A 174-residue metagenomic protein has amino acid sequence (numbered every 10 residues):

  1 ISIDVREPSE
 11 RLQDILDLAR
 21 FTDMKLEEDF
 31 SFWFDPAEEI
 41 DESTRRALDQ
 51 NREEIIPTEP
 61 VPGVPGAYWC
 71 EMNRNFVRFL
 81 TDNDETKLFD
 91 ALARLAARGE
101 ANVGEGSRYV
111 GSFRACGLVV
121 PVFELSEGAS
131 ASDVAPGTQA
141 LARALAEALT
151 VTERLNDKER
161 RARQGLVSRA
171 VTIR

Functional and structural regions predicted by a protein language model:
I1-L118, E147, V151, N156-E159 (+1 more regions): Long, charge-dense low-complexity segments
G111-T152: A short, solvent-exposed beta-edge/loop patch
